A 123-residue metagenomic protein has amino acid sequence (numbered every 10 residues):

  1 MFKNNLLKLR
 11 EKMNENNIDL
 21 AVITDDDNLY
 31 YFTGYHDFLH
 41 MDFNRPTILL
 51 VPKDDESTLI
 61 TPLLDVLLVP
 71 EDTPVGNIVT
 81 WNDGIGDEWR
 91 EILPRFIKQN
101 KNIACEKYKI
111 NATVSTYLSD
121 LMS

Functional and structural regions predicted by a protein language model:
M1-S123: A composition/biophysics-driven feature that prefers long, compositionally simple stretches
